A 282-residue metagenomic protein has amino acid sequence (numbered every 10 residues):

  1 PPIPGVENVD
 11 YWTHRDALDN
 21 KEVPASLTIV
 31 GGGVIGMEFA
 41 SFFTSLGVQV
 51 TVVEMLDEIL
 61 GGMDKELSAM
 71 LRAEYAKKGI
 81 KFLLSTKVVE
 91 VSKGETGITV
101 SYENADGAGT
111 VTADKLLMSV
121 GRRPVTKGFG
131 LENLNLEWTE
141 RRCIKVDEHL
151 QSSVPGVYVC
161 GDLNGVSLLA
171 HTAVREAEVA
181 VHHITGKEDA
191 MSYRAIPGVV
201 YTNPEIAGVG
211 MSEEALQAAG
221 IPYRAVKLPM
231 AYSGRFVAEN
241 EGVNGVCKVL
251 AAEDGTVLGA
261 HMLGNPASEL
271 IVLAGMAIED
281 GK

Functional and structural regions predicted by a protein language model:
P1, I29-V30, V50, V111-G121 (+2 more regions): Short hydrophobic core segments
P1-P2, M37-E38, T126-G128, S167 (+2 more regions): Glycine/Thr-rich phosphate-binding loops of Rossmann-like dinucleotide-binding domains
E7-P24, T110-H183: FAD-site-proximal beta/loop scaffold in flavoenzymes
T13-R15, L84-T86, S92, E140 (+1 more regions): Short loop/edge segments at beta-strand edges and connector loops that shape dinucleotide/nucleotide cofactor-binding
L18-D19, P24-T28, V34-G109, V166-V174 (+1 more regions): Rossmann-like dinucleotide-binding cores of NAD(P)H-dependent redox enzymes
V48, I80, L136, I221 (+1 more regions): Short phosphate-binding/catalytic loops that engage adenosine nucleotides
T185, T202-S212, Q217-K282: Flexible, glycine-rich terminal cap/loop adjacent to redox cofactors in electron-transfer oxidoreductases
